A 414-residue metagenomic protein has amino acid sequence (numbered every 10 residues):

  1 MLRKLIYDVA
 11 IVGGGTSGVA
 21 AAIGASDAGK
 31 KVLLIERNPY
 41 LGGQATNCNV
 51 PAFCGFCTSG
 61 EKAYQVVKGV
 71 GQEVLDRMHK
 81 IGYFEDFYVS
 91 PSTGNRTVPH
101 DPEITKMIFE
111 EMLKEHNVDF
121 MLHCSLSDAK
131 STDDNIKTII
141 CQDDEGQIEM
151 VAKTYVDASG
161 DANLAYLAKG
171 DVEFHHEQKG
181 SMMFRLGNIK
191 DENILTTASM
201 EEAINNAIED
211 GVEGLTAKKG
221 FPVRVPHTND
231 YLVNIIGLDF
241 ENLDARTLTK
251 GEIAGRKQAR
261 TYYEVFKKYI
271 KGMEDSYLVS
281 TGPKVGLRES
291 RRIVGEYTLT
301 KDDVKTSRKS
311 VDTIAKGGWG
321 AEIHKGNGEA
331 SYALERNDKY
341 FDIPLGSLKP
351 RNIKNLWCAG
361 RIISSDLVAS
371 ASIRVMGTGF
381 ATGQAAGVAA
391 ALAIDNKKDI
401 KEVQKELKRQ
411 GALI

Functional and structural regions predicted by a protein language model:
R3-G15: Beta1/beta-strand and adjacent pyrophosphate-binding region of the FAD-binding site in flavoprotein oxidoreductases
A10-V12, A21, D134: Membrane-embedded transmembrane-helix bundle of lipid-linked glycan/lipid transferases
G14, D143, S159-G160: Glycine-rich, N-terminal phosphate-binding loop of Rossmann-like dinucleotide-binding domains
G18: N-terminal Rossmann-fold NAD(P) dinucleotide-binding loop
G24, K30-K31, E36-D128, M200: Conserved N-terminal/central alpha/beta ligand/cofactor-binding core
Q44, A52, H123, Q147-T154 (+1 more regions): Flavin (FAD/FMN)-binding glycine-rich loop and adjacent Rossmann-like elements that form
K130-E149: Conserved beta-strand-loop-beta-strand element in the redox core of flavoprotein oxidoreductases
